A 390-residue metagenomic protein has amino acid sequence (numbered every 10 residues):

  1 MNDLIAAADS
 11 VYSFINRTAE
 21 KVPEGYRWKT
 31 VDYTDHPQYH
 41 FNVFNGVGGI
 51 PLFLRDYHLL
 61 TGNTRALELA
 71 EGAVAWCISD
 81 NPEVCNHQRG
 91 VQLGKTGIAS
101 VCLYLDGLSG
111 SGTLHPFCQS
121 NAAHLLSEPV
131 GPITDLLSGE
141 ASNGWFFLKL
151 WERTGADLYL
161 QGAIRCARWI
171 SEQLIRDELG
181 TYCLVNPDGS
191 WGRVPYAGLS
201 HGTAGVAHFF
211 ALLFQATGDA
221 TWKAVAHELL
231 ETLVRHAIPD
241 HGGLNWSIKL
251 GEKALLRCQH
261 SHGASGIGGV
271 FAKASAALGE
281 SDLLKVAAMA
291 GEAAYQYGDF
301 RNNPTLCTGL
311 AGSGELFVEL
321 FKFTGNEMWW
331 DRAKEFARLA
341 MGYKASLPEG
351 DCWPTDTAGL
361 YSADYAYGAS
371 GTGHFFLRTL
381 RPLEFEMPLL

Functional and structural regions predicted by a protein language model:
M1-L390: Glycan-recognition and catalytic cores of secretory/periplasmic carbohydrate-active enzymes
